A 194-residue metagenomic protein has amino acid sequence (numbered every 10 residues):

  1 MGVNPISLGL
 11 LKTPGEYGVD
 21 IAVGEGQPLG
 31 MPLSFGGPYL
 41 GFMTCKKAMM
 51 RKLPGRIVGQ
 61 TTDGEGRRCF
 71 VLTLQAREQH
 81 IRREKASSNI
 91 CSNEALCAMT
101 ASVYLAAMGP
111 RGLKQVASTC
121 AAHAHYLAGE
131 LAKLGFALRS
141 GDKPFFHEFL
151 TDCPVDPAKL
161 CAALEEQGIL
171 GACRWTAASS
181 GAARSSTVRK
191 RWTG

Functional and structural regions predicted by a protein language model:
M1-V71, G135-F136, T151-P154, A158-Q167 (+1 more regions): Conserved PLP-enzyme active-site core in the AAT-like
P5-G9, P14-G15, V23, A101 (+4 more regions): Cofactor-binding beta-sheet edge motifs in enzyme active sites
L29-L134, L138-D142: Active-site C-terminal subdomain of aminotransferase-like
S34-F35, K85, A163, W192-G194: Short conserved micro-motifs at the rims of enzyme active sites and ligand-binding pockets
R111-R191: Conserved C-terminal alpha-helix-loop-beta "cap" of PLP-dependent enzymes that closes/shapes the active-site mouth
